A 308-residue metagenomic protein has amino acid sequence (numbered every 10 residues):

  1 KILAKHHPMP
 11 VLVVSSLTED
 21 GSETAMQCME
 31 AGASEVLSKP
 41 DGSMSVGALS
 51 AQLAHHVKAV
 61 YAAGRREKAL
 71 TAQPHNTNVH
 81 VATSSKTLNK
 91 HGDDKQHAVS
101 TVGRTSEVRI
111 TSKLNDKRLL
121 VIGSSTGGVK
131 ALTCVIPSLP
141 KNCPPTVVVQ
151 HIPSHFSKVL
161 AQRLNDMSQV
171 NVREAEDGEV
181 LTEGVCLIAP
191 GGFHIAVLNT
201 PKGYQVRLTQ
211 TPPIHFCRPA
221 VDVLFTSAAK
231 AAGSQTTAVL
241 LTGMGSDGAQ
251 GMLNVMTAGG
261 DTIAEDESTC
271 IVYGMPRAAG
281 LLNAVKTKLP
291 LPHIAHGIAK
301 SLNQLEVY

Functional and structural regions predicted by a protein language model:
K1-Y308: Conserved acid/base catalytic micro-environments in cytosolic active-site loops
